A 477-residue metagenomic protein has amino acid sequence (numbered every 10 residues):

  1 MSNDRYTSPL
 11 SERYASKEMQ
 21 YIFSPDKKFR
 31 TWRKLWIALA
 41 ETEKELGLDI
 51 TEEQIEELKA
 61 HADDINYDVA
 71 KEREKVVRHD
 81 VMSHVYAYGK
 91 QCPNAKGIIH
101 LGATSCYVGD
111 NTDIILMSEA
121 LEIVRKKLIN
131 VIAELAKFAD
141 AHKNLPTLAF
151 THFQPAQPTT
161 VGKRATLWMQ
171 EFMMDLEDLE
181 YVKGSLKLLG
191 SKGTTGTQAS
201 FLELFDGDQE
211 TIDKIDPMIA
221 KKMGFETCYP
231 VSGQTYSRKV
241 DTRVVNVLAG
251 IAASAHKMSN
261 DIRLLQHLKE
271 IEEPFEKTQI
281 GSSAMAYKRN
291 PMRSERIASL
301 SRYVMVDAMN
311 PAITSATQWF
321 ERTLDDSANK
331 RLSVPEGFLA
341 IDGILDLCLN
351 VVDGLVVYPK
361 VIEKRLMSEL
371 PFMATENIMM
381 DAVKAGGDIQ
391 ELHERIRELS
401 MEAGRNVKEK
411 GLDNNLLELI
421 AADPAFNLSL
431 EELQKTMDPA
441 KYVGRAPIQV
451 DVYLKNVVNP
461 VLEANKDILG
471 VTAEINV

Functional and structural regions predicted by a protein language model:
S2-A199, G207-A220, G281-S282, M292-R296 (+3 more regions): A helix-coil-helix interface module used to build multimeric assemblies and to scaffold catalytic/cofactor sites
Q20-S24, V69-K71, Q279-S299, E321-E336 (+4 more regions): Short beta-alpha connecting loops at secondary-structure transitions that line or flank enzyme active sites
R78-V81, L128, I132-L135, A165-L179 (+5 more regions): Alpha-helical transition-metal enzyme core signature, strongest for iron centers
D140-G162, E272-K288, E321-A328, D353-M373: Glycine-rich cofactor-pocket loops
P217-Q234: A short, charged helix-loop
T235-E270, P274, Q279-A340: A conserved active-site cap/scaffold subdomain adjacent to cofactor or substrate pockets
E272, R395-E402: Active/binding-pocket-proximal capping segment
Y303-I389, R395: Long, amphipathic alpha-helical stalk/connector segments used for oligomerization, subunit docking, or mechanical
